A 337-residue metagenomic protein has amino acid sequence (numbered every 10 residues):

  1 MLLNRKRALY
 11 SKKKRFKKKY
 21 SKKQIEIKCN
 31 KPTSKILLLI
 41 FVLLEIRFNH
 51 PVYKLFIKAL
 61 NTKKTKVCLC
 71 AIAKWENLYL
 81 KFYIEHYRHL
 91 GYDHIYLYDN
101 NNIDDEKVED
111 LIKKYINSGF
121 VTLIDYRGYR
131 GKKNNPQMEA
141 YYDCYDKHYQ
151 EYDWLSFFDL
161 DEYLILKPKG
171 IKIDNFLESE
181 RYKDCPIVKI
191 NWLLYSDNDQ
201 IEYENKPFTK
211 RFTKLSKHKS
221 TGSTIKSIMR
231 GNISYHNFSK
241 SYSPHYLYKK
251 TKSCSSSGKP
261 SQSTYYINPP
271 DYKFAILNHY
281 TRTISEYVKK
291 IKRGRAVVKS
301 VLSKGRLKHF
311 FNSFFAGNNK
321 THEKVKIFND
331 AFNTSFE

Functional and structural regions predicted by a protein language model:
L2-N49, Q137-Y142, L166-E337: Catalytic-site signature of metal-activated, phosphate-bearing donor transferases, centered on the GT-A/GT-A-like
K66-C68: Cell-envelope/extracellular polymer assembly enzymes that use nucleotide-activated donors
A71-E85, N101: Active-site beta-to-alpha loop of glycosyltransferases that engages the nucleotide-sugar donor
E85-H94: Short, acidic, metal-binding catalytic loop of nucleotide-sugar glycosyltransferases
H94-D99, T122-I124: Short hydrophobic alpha-helical runs that function as membrane-insertion/retention elements
N100, D159-L160, P168: Short acidic donor-binding/metal-coordinating loop in glycosyltransferase active sites
D104-F157, L166: Active-site-proximal specificity loops/subdomain of glycosyltransferases
